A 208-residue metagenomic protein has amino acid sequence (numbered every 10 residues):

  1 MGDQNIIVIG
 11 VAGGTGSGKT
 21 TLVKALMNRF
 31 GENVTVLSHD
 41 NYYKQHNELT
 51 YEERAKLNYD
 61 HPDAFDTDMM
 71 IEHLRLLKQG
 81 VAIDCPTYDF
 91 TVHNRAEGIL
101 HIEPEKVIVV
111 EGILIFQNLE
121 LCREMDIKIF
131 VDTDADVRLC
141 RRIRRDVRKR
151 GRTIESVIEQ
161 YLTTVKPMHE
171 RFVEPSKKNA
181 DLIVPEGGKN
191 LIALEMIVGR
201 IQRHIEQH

Functional and structural regions predicted by a protein language model:
G2, E103-P104, R144, K166-H208: NTP-dependent small-molecule kinase module
T15: The conserved Walker
K19: Conserved lysine of the Walker
L22: Hydrophobic positions on the alpha1 helix immediately C-terminal to the Walker A/P-loop
N28-V36: Post-Walker A helix-loop "phosphate-sensing" segment adjacent to the P-loop in P-loop NTPases
T35-V36, K44, E48-V92: Conserved nucleotide-sensing/catalytic segment adjacent to the nucleotide-binding pocket in NTP-handling enzymes
H73-I108, F116, Q202: Phosphate-binding/switch loop-helix module in NTP-utilizing enzymes
A96-R150: ATP-dependent NMP and nucleoside kinases share a basic, alpha-helical "lid"
